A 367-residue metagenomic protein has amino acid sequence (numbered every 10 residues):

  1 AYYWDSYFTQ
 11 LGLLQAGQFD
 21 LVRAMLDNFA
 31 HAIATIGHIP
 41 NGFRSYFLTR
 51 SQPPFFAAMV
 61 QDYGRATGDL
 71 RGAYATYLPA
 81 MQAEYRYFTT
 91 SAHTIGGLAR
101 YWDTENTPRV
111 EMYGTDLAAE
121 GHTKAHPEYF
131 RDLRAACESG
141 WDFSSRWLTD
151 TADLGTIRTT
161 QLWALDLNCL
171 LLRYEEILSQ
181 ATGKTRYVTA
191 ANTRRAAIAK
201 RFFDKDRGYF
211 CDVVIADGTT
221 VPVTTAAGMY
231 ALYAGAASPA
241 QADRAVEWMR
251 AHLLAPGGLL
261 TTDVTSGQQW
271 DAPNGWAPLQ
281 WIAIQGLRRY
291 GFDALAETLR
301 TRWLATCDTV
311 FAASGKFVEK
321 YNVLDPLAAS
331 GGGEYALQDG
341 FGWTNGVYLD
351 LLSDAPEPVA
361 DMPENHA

Functional and structural regions predicted by a protein language model:
A1-A57, Q61, A152, T159 (+7 more regions): Substrate-binding groove/exosite segments of carbohydrate-active enzymes
G12, M59-D62, S91, I177 (+4 more regions): Amphipathic, soluble alpha-helical interaction motifs
L14-L26, Y63-Q82, S179-T193, G235-E247 (+2 more regions): Structural helix-adjacent loops and short alpha-helical linkers that scaffold large soluble proteins
A24-A32, I36-F43, I95-L162, A196-G275 (+1 more regions): Extended glycan-interaction surfaces of carbohydrate-active proteins
T49-G114: Internal, well-ordered domain-core segments that constitute the primary functional module of diverse proteins
L78-T89, W102-E111, K124, A136-S139 (+3 more regions): Aromatic- and glycine-enriched pocket-lining scaffold segments that form the walls of small-molecule binding clefts
A164-R195, N274-V310: Extended amphipathic alpha-helical segments enriched in small hydrophobics
